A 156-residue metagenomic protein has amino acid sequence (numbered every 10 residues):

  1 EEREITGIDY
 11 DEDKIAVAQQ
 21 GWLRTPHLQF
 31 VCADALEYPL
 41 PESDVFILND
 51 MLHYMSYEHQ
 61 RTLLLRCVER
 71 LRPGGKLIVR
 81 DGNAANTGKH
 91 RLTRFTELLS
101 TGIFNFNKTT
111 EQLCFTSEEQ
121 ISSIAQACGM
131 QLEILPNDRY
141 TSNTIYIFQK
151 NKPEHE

Functional and structural regions predicted by a protein language model:
E1-L36: Class I SAM-dependent methyltransferase SAM/SAH-binding core
E37-P41: Short conserved loop adjoining the S-adenosyl-L-methionine
I47: A conserved beta-strand element that flanks and buttresses the S-adenosyl-L-methionine
D50-M51: Short catalytic micro-motifs in class I SAM-dependent methyltransferases
S56-Y57: Helix-capping/helix-break motifs at membrane-protein junctions, especially on the cytosolic side just before or after
R61-P73: A short glycine-rich, Lys/Arg-flanked "PGG" loop and its adjoining helix->strand segment in the class I
R80-A127, I134-P136: C-terminal alpha-helical "lid/dimerization" subdomain adjacent to the S-adenosyl-L-methionine
C128-M130, I134-E156: Core SAM-dependent methyltransferase catalytic element
